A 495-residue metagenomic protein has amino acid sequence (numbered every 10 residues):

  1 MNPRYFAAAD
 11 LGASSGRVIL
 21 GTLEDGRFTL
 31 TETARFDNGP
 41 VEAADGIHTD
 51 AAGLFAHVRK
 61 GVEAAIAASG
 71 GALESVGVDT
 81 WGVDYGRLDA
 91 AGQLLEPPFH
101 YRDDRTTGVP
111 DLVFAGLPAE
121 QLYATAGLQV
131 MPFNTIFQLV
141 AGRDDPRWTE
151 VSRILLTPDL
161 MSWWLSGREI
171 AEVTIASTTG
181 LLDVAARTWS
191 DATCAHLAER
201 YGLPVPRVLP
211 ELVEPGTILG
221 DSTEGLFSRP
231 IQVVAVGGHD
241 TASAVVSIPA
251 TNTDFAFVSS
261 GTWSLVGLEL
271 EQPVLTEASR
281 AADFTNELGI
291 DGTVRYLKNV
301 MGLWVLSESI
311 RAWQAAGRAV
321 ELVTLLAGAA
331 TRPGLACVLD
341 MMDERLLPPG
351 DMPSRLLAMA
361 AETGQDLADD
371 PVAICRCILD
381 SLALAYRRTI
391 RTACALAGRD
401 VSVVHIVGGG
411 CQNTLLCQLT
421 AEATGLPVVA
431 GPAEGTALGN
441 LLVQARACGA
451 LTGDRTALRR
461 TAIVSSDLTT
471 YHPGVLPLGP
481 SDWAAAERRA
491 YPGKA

Functional and structural regions predicted by a protein language model:
M1-E96, A124, E150, S228-V233 (+3 more regions): N-terminal glycine/serine-rich phosphate-binding loop of ATP-dependent small-molecule kinases, especially carbohydrate
N2, A7-A8, L20, T107 (+11 more regions): Active-site core segments that coordinate phosphate-bearing ligands/cofactors across diverse enzyme families
N2, G12-S14, A72-E74, D79-W81 (+6 more regions): Short, basic and Ser/Thr-rich N-terminal targeting/leader segments
D10, P98, R102, N134 (+4 more regions): Small/polar loops that bind or transfer phosphate-bearing groups
N38-G46, Q121-L122, V173-S177, L203-P204 (+1 more regions): Gly-rich Lys/Arg/Thr-decorated short loops/hinges at beta-loop-alpha junctions or inter-strand turns that position
A43, A67-Y101, A126-F133, S162-D183 (+2 more regions): Short beta-strand-loop/turn "lid" adjacent to the catalytic site in phosphate-handling enzymes
D79-V83, P215-I218, S260-W263, V403-C411: Glycine-rich beta-strand-to-loop/alpha-helix junction loops that act as flexible
